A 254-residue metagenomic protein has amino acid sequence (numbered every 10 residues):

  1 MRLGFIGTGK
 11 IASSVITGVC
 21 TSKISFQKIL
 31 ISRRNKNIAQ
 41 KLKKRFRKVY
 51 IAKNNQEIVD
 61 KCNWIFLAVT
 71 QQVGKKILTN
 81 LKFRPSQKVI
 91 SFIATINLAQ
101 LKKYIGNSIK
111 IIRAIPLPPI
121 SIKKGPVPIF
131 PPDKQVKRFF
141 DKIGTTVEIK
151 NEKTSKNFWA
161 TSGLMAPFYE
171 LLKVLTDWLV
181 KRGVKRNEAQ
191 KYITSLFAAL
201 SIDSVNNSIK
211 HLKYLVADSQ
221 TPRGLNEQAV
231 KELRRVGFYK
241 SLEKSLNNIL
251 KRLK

Functional and structural regions predicted by a protein language model:
M1-E57, W178-K181: NAD(P)+-binding Rossmann beta1-loop-alpha1 motif at the extreme N-terminus of oxidoreductases
T8, P116, G163-L164: Short coil/turn segments
A12, A39, C62, G74 (+9 more regions): A general structural signal for well-ordered alpha-helical segments in protein cores
V15, L30, K36-I38, R45-I129 (+1 more regions): Rossmann-like NAD(P)(H) cofactor-binding subdomain of soluble oxidoreductases
I29, A39, I58, G74 (+2 more regions): Small-residue helix-packing motif on alpha-helices
Q100-K110, G125-W159, G163-N207, N248-R252: Internal alpha-helical scaffold of NAD(P)-dependent oxidoreductase catalytic cores
T194, A198-K254: NAD(P)-dependent Rossmann-like dehydrogenase/reductase catalytic/cofactor-binding core
